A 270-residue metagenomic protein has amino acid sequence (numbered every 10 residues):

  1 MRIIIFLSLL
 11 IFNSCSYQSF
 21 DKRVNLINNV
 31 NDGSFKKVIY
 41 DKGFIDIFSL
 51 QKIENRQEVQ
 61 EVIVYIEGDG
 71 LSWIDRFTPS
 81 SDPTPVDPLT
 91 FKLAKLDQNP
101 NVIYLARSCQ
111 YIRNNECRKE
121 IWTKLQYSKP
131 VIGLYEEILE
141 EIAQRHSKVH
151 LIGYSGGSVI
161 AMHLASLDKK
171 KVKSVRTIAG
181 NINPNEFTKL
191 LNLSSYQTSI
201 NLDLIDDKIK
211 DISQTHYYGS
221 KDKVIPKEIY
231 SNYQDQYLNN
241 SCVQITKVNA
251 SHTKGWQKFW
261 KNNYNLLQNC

Functional and structural regions predicted by a protein language model:
N13-S14: C-terminal motif of bacterial Sec signal peptides marking the signal peptidase cleavage site
R23-E54: N-terminal cap/lid segment of alpha/beta-hydrolase-fold proteins
D46, E54-A106: Short, surface-exposed "cap/lid" segments of acyl-processing enzymes
R118-A143: Alpha/beta-hydrolase active-site loop
I152-G157, A161: Gly/Ala-rich beta-loop-alpha elbow adjacent to hydrolase catalytic centers
G180, N185-N249: The feature captures the conserved acid-bearing segment of alpha/beta-hydrolase catalytic domains
D235, N239-C270: C-terminal catalytic histidine-bearing segment of alpha/beta-hydrolase fold enzymes
